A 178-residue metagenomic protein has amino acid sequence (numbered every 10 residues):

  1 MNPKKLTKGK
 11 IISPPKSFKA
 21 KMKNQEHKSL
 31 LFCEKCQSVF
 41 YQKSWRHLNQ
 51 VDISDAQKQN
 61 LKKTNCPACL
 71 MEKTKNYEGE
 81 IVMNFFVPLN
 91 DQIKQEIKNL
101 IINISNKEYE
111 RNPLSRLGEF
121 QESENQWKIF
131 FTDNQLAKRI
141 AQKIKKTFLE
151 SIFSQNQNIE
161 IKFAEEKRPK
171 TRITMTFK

Functional and structural regions predicted by a protein language model:
M1-D91: Charge-rich, low-complexity segments
N2-L6, K10, M22-V39, Q59-N60 (+3 more regions): Long C-terminal interaction/binding lobes of large macromolecular proteins
Q57-K58, D91-K94, Q126, S154: Short alpha-helical interface elements
K75-L114: Surface-exposed, low-hydrophobicity interaction/linker segments
N76-F85, S115-N134: Short glycine-rich, basic-tinged beta-strand/loop micro-motifs
